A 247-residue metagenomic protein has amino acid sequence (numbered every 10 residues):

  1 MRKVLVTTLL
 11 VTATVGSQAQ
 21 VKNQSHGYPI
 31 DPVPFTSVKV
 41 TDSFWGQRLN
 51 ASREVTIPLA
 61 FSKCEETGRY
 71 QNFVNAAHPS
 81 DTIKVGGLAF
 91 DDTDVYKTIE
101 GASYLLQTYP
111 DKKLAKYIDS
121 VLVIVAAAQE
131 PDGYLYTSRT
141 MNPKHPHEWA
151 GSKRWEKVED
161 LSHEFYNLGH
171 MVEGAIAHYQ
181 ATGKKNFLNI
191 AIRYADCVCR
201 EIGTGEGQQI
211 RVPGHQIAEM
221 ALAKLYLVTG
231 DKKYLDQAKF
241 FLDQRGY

Functional and structural regions predicted by a protein language model:
M1-V21: Bacterial Sec-dependent N-terminal signal peptides
Q20-Y247: Glycan-recognition and catalytic cores of secretory/periplasmic carbohydrate-active enzymes
